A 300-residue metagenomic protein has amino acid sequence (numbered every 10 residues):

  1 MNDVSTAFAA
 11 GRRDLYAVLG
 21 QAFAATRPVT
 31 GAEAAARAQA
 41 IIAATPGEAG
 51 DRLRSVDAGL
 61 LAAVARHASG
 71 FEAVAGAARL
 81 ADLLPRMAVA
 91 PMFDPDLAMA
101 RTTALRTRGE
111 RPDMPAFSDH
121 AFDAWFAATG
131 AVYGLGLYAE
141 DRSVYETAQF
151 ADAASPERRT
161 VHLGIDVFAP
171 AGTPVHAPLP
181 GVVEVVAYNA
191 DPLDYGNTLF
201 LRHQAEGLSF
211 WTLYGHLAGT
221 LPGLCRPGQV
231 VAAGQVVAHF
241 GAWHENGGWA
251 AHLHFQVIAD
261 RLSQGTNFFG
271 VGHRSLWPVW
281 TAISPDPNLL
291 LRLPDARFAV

Functional and structural regions predicted by a protein language model:
M1-D166, P278-V300: Polar/charged, compositionally biased leader and regulatory segments
R86, M92, D96, G223-E245 (+1 more regions): Acidic, glycine-rich catalytic/binding loops that coordinate metals and/or anionic ligands
S155-D191: Short, glycine/small-residue-enriched coil/turn segments at secondary-structure junctions
H162, H203, H216, H252-H254: Histidine-centered active-site/metal-ligand motif
D166, L213, H239: Conserved beta-strand positions that form and line the central face of beta-propeller blades
A171-P174, L221, P227: Short, conserved secondary-structure segments in the cores of folded domains
A177-L221: Zn2+-dependent peptidoglycan hydrolase active-site motif and core
